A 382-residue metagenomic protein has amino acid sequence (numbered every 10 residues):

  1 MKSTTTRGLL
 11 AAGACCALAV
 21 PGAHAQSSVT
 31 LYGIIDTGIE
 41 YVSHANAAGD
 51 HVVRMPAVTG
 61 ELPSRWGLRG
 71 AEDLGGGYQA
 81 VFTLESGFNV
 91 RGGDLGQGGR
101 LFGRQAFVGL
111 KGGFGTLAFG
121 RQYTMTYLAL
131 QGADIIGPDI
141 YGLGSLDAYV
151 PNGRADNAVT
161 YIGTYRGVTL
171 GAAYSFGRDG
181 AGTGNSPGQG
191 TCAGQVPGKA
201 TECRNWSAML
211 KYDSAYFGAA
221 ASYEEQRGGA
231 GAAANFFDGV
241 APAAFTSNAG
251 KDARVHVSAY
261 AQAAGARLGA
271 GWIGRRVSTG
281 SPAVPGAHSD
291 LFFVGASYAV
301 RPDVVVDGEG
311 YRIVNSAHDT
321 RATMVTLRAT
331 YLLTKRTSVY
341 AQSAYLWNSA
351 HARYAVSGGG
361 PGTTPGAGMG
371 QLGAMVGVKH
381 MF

Functional and structural regions predicted by a protein language model:
M1-L10: Bacterial N-terminal signal peptides that target proteins for export
A11-A19: Bacterial N-terminal signal peptides
V20-A25: Sec/Tat signal peptide C-region and signal peptidase I cleavage site
S27-Y41, V53-D179, E202, L210-G218 (+1 more regions): Outer membrane beta-barrel
S43-V52, D94-G96, G177-C203, Q226-K251 (+2 more regions): Solvent-exposed loop segments that connect transmembrane elements
E61-R65, F102-Q105, R154-D156, C203-N205 (+4 more regions): Transmembrane beta-barrel architecture of outer-membrane proteins
T201, S207-T326, T330, Q342-A344 (+1 more regions): Detector for outer-membrane/organellar transmembrane beta-barrel domains, recognizing the amphipathic beta-strand
L333, G368-F382: Outer-membrane beta-barrel "beta-signal"
